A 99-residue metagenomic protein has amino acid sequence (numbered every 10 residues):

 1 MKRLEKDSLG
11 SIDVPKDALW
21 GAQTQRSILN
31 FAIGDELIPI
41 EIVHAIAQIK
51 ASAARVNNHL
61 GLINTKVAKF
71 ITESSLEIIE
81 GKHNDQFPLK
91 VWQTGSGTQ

Functional and structural regions predicted by a protein language model:
M1-Q99: Conserved, well-structured ligand/cofactor-binding cores
